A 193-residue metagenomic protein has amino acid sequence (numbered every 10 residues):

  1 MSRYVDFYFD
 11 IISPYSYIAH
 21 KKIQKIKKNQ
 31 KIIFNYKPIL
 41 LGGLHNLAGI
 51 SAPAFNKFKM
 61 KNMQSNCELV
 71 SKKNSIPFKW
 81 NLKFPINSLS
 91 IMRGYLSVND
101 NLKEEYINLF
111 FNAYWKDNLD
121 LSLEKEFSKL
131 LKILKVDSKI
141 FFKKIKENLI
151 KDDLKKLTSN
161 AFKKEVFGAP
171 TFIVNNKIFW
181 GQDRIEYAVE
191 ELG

Functional and structural regions predicted by a protein language model:
R3-D6, I12-I32, D100, E105 (+1 more regions): C-terminal cap of thioredoxin/glutaredoxin-like
I11, Y17-D117: Structural alpha/beta surface segment adjacent to cysteine/selenocysteine redox centers across thiol/disulfide enzymes
